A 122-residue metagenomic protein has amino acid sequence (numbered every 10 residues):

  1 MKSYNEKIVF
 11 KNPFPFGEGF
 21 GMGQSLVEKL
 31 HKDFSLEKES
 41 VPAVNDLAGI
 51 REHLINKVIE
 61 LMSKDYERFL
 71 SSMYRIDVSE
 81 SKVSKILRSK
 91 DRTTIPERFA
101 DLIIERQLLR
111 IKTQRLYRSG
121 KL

Functional and structural regions predicted by a protein language model:
M1-D46: Charged, compositionally biased N-terminal leader segments and the immediate start of the first structured element
D33-E37, K57, L61, I76 (+3 more regions): Conserved, well-folded catalytic cores of nucleic-acid-processing and energy-transducing macromolecular machines
L36-S40, E67, L109-L116: Intrinsically disordered or highly flexible coil/loop and linker segments, enriched in small and charged/polar residues
K38-I76: Amphipathic alpha-helical interaction modules
M62-D101: Amphipathic protein-protein interaction modules
L87-L122: Amphipathic alpha-helical binding modules
